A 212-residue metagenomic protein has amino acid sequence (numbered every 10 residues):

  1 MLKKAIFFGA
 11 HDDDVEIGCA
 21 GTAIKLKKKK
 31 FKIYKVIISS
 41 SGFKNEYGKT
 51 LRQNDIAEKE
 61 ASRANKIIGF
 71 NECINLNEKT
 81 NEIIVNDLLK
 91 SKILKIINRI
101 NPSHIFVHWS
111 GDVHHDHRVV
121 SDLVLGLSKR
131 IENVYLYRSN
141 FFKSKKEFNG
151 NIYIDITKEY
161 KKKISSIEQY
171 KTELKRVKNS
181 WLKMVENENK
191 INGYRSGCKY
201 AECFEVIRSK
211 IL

Functional and structural regions predicted by a protein language model:
M1-I100, K129-R130, V206: Active-site rim/loop-helix segments in enzyme catalytic domains that contact anionic ligands
L2-I6, G48, E72, E78-K79 (+1 more regions): Metal-dependent de-N-acetylase/amidase catalytic core
